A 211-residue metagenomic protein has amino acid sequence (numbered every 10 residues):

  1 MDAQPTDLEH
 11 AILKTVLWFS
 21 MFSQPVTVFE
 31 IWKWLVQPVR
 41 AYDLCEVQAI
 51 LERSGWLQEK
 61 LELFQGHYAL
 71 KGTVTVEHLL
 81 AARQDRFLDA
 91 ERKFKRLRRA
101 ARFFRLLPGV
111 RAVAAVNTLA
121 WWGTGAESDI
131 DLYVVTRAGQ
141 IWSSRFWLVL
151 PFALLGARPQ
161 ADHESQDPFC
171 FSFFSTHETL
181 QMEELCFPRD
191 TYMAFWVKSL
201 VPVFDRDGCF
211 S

Functional and structural regions predicted by a protein language model:
D2-A112, V116-E127, T136-S211: Catalytic core of pol beta-like nucleotidyltransferases
